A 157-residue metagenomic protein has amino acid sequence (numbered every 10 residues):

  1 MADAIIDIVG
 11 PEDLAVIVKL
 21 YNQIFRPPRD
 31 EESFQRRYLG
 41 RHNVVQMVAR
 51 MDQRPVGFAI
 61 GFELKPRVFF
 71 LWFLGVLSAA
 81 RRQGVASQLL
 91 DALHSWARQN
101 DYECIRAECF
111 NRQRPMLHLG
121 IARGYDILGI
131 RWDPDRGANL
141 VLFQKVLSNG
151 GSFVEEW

Functional and structural regions predicted by a protein language model:
M1-E12, N149-W157: Conserved N-terminal entry element of GNAT/NAT acetyltransferase domains
I8-W72, L77, L90, D133: Acetyl-CoA-dependent GNAT
M51-Q53, A79, V146-G150: Short loop segments at secondary-structure junctions
R67, E103, D126: Short acidic/polar active-site loop segments enriched in Thr and Asp
V76, R82-S95, A122: Conserved acetyl-CoA-binding loop-helix of GNAT-fold acetyltransferases
L89, Q113-M116: Conserved short alpha-helix immediately C-terminal to the canonical SAM/SAH-binding motif I of Rossmann-like
A97-C109: Conserved GNAT acetyl-CoA-binding A-motif
R106-F110, I121-L142: Conserved catalytic-core motifs of GNAT/GCN5-like acyltransferases
